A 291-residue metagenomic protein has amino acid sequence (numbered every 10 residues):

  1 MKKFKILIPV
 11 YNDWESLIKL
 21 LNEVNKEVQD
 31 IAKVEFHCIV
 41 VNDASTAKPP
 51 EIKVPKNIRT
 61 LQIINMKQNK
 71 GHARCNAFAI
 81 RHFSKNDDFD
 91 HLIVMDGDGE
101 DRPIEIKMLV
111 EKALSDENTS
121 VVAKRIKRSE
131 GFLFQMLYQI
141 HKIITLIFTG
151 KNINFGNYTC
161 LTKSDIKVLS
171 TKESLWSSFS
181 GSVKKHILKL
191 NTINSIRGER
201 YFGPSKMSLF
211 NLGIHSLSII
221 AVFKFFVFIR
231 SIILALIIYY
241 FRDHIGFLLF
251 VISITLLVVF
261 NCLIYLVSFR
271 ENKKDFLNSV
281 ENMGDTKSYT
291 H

Functional and structural regions predicted by a protein language model:
K3-K5, H37: Cell-envelope/extracellular polymer assembly enzymes that use nucleotide-activated donors
D13-Q29: Short, well-formed alpha-helical segments that are part of the catalytic scaffolds of diverse glycosyltransferases
S16-I18, T46-P55, I104: Acidic helix N-cap motif at the loop->helix transition within catalytic regions of sugar-transfer enzymes
V28-V34, P55-T60: Short helix-capping segments at alpha-helix termini
I39-E51, G99-E100: A conserved acidic beta->alpha catalytic loop
M66-H82, H91-V94, E100-S177, E199-G203 (+1 more regions): Acceptor/aglycone-binding surface of glycosyltransferases and processive sugar-polymer synthases
K167-F226: Catalytic donor/gating beta->alpha subdomain of glycosyltransferases that bind UDP-sugars
F225-H291: Terminal low-complexity segments of carbohydrate-biosynthetic enzymes
